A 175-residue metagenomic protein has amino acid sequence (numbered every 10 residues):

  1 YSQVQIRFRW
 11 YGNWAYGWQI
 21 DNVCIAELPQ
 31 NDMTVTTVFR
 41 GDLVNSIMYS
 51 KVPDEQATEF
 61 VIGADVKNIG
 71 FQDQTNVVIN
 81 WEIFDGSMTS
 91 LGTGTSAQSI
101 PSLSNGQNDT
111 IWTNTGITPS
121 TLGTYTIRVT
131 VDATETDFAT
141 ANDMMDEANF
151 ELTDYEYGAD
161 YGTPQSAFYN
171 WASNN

Functional and structural regions predicted by a protein language model:
S2-Q3, G12-N175: Extracellular/luminal regions of secreted and cell-surface proteins that mediate adhesion/ECM remodeling
I6-F8: Structural preference for long, well-ordered alpha-helical segments in enzyme cores
